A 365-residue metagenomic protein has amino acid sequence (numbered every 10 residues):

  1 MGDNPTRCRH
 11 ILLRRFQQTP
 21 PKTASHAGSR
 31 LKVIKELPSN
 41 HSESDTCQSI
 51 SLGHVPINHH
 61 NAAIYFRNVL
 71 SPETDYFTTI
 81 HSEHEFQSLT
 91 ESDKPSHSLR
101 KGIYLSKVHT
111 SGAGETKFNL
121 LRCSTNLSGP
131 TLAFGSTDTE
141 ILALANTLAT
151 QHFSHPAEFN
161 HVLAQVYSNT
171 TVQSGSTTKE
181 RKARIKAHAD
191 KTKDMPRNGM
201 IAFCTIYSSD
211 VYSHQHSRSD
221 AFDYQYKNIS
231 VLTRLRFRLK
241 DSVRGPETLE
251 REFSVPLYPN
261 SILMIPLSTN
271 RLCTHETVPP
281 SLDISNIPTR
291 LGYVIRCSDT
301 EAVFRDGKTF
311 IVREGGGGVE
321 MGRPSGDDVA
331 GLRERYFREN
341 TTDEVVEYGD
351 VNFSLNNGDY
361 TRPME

Functional and structural regions predicted by a protein language model:
M1-E365: Non-heme Fe(II) oxygenase metal-center motifs and adjacent flexible, charged/small-residue loops
